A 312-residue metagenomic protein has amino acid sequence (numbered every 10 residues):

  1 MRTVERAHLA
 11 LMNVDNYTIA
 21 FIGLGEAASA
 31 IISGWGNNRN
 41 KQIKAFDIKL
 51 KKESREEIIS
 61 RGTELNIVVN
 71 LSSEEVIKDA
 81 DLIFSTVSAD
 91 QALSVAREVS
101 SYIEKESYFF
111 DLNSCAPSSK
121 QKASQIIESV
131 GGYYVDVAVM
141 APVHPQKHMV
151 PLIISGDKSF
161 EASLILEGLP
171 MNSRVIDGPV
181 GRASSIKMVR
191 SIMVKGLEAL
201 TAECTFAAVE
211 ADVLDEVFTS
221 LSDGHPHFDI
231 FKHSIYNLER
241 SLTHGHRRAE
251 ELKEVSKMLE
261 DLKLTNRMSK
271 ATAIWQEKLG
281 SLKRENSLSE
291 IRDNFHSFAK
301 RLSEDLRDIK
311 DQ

Functional and structural regions predicted by a protein language model:
A7-K78: NAD(P)+-binding Rossmann beta1-loop-alpha1 motif at the extreme N-terminus of oxidoreductases
Q42, V68, Y108, Y133 (+1 more regions): Conserved beta-strand segments of alpha/beta enzyme cores
E75-S85, A89-Y133: Rossmann-fold NAD(P) dinucleotide-binding segment
A116-K195: Rossmann-fold dinucleotide-binding core
I186-I291: Helical "substrate-binding/catalytic lid" subdomain of Rossmann-like NAD(P)-dependent dehydrogenases/reductases
L279-Q312: NAD(P)-dependent dehydrogenase/reductase Rossmann-like domain
